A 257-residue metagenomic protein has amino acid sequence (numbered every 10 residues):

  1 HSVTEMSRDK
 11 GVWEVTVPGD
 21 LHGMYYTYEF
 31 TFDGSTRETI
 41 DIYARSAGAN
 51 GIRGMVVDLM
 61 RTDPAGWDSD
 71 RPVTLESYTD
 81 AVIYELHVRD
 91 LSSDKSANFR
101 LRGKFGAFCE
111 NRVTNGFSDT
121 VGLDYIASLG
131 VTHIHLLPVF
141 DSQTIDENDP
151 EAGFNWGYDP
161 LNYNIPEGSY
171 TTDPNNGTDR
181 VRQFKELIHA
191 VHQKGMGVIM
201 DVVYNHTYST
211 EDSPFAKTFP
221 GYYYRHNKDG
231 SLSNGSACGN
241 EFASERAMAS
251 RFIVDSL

Functional and structural regions predicted by a protein language model:
R8-R112: The feature marks proteins involved in alpha-glucan
R89-L257: Substrate-binding/active-site clefts of carbohydrate-active enzymes
